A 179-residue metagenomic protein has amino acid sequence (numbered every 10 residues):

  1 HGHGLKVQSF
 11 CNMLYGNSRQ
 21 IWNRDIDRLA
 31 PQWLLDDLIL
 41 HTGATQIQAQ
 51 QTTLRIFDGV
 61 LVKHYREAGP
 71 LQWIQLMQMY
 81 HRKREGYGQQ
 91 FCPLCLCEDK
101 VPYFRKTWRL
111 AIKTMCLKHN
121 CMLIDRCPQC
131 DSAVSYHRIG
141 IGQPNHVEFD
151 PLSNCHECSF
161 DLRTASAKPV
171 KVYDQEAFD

Functional and structural regions predicted by a protein language model:
H1-G88, L96, V101-P102, A177-F178: A structured, charge-rich N-terminal accessory region that forms the first stable segment of a protein and links
G16, D58, G69, I112-M115 (+3 more regions): Solvent-exposed, non-transmembrane amphipathic alpha-helical segments
P31, E85, R109, N120 (+1 more regions): Active-site-proximal structural scaffolding
Q78-R82, K100-T107, A111-L117, I141-Q143: Catalytic micro-motifs at enzyme active sites that drive phosphoryl/nucleotidyl and oxygen chemistry
Q89-C92, L110-K113, I124, L152: Residues immediately within or flanking Cys/His clusters that coordinate Zn2+ in small zinc-binding modules
F91-C95, M115-K118, Q129, E157: Short, cysteine/histidine-rich loop/knuckle motifs that typically chelate Zn2+
L94-V101, C121-D125: Alpha-helix capping at helix-to-loop junctions
C121-D179: Domain-exit/linker segments immediately C-terminal to small folded modules
